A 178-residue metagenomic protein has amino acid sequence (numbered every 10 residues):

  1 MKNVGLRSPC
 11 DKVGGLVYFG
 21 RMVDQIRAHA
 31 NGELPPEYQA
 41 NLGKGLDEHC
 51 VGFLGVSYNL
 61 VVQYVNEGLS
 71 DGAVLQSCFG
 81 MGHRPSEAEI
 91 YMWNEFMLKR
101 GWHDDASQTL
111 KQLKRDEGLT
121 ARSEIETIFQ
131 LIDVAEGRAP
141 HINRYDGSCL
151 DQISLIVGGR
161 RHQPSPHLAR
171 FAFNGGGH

Functional and structural regions predicted by a protein language model:
M1-Y38, N94-L150: Polar/charged low-complexity regulatory segments
D24, V56-N59, A88: Generic structural signal for well-ordered, non-membrane alpha-helices
L34-F79: Amphipathic alpha-helical packing elements
V61-L119: Amphipathic protein-protein interaction modules
D151-H178: N-terminal low-complexity segments that are often proline-rich with Ser/Thr-Pro
